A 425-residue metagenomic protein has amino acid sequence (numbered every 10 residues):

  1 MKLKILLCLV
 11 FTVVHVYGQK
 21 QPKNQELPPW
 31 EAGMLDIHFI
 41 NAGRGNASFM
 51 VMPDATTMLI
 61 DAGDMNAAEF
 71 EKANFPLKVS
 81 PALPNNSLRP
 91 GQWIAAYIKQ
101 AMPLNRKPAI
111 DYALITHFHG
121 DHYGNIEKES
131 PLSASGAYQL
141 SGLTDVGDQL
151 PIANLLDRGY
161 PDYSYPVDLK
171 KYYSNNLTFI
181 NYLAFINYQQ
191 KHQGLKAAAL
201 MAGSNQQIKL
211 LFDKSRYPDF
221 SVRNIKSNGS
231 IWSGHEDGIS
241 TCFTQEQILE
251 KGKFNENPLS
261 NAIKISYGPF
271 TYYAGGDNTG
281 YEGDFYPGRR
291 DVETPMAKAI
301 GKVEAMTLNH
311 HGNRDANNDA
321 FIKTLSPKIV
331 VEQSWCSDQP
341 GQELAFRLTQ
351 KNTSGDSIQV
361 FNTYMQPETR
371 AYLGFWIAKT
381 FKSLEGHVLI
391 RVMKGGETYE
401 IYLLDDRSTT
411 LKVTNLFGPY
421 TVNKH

Functional and structural regions predicted by a protein language model:
K4-V13: Sec-dependent N-terminal signal peptides
V10, K23-Q25, P29-G33, S48-M50 (+2 more regions): Hydrophobic, well-ordered secondary-structure scaffolds
V14-G18: Sec/Tat signal peptide C-region and signal peptidase I cleavage site
Q19-D36, A42, Y97-Q100, L104-Y112 (+2 more regions): Flexible, acidic/histidine-containing loops and adjacent segments that form or flank the divalent-metal
R44-A47, V51-G147, N228-E343: Active-site-proximal loop/helix segments of hydrolase catalytic cores
E69-K72, Y165-D168, P340-L344, R370-L373: Short, charged, surface-exposed secondary-structure boundary motifs
Q333, Q342-K351, Q366: Conserved ATP-driven motor cores of ASCE-family P-loop NTPases powering translocation/secretion/packaging/pilus
